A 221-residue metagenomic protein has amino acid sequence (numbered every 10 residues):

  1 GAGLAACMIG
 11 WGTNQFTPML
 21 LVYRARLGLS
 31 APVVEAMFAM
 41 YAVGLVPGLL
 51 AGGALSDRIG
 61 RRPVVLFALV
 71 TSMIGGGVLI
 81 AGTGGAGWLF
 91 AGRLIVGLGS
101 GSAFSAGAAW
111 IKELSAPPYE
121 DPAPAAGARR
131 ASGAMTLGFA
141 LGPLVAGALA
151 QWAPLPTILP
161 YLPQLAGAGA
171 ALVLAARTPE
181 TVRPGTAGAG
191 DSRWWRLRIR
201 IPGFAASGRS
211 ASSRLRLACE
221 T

Functional and structural regions predicted by a protein language model:
G1-A25, G203-T221: Pair of pore-lining "gating" transmembrane helices in MFS-fold secondary transporters
M19-V46: Extracellular/periplasmic helix-loop-helix junction of adjacent transmembrane segments in MFS-like secondary
G28, A81-R93: Helix-loop junctions at membrane interfaces in 12-TM secondary transporters
A36-G53, F104-A108: Central cavity-lining transmembrane alpha-helices of secondary-active solute carriers, predominantly the Major
V46-G85: Conserved MFS/SLC helix-loop-helix module at the cytosolic interface between two early adjacent transmembrane helices
G92-M135: Cytoplasmic helix-loop-helix junction between adjacent transmembrane helices in 12-TM secondary transporters
P122, R130-P179: Helix-loop-helix hairpin linking two adjacent transmembrane segments in secondary transporters
P179-I199: Flexible cytoplasmic inter-helical loops of multi-pass small-molecule transporters
